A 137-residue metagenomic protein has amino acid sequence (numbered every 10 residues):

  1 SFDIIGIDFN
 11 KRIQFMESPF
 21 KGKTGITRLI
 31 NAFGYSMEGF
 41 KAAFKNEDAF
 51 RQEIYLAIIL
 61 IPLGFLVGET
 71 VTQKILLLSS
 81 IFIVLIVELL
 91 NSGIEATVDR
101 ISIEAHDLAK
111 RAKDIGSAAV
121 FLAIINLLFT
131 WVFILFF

Functional and structural regions predicted by a protein language model:
S1-F15: Short, Lys/Arg-enriched N-terminal segments with co-localized hydrophobic residues within the first ~10-30 amino acids
R12-G93, I101, A105-D107, S117-F137: Hydrophobic alpha-helical transmembrane segments
A112-D114: Divalent-cation-assisted or electrostatically stabilized phosphate/pyrophosphate-binding catalytic cores
